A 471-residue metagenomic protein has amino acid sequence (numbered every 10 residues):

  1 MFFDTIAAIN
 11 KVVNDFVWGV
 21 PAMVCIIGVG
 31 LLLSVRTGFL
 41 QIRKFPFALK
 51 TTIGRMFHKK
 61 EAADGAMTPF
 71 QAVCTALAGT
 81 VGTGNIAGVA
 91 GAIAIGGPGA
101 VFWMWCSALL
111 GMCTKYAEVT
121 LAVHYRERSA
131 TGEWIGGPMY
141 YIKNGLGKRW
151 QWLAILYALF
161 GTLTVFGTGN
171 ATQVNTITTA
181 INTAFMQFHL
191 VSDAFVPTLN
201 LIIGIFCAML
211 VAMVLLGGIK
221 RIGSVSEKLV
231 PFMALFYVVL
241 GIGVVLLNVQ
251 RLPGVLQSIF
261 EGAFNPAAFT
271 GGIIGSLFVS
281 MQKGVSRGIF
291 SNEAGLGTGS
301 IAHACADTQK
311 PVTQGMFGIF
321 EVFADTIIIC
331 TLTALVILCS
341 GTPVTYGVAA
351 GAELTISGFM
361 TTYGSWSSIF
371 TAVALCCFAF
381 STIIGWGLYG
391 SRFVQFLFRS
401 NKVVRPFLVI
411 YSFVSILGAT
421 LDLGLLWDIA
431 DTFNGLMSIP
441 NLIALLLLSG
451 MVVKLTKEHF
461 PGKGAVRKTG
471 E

Functional and structural regions predicted by a protein language model:
M1-T83, I93-A100, G111, S412 (+2 more regions): N-terminal alpha-helical transmembrane segments of multi-pass membrane transport and channel/translocase proteins
T5-I6, R36-Q41, G84-V89, G167-I177 (+6 more regions): Transmembrane helix-loop junctions in multi-pass membrane proteins
C25-L32, T37-L49, Y157, V174-I181 (+5 more regions): Membrane-interface loop-to-helix entry segments
L32-S34, S107-G132, M139, K143-N175 (+3 more regions): Helix-loop-helix module between adjacent transmembrane segments
F39-M67, G91-V101, W105, C113-K148 (+4 more regions): Flexible loop linkers connecting adjacent transmembrane helices in multi-pass alpha-helical membrane transporters
K60-I95, L121-G145, L156-T162, I274-F323: Alpha-helical membrane segments and immediately flanking helix-loop junctions that form or couple to the substrate/ion
L110-E118, G204-I219, V230-Q250, S286-R287 (+2 more regions): Selective recognition of specific alpha-helical transmembrane segments in multi-pass small-molecule
Y116-A130, I242-S258, P266-G272, C305-T308 (+2 more regions): Extracellular/periplasmic helix-exit of transmembrane alpha-helices
